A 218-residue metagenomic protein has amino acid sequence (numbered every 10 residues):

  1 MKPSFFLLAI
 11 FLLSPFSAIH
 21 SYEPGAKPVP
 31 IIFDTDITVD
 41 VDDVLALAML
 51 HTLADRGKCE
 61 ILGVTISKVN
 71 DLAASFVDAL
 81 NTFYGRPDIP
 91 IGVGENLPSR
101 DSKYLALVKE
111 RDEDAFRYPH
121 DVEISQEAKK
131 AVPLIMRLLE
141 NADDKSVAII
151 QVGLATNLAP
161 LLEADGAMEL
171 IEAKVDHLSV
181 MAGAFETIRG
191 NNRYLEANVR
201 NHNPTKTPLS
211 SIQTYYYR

Functional and structural regions predicted by a protein language model:
M1-F5: Positively charged n-region of N-terminal signal peptides that target proteins for export
L7-P15: Bacterial N-terminal signal peptides
A18-R218: N-terminal acidic, glycine/proline-rich low-complexity segments
